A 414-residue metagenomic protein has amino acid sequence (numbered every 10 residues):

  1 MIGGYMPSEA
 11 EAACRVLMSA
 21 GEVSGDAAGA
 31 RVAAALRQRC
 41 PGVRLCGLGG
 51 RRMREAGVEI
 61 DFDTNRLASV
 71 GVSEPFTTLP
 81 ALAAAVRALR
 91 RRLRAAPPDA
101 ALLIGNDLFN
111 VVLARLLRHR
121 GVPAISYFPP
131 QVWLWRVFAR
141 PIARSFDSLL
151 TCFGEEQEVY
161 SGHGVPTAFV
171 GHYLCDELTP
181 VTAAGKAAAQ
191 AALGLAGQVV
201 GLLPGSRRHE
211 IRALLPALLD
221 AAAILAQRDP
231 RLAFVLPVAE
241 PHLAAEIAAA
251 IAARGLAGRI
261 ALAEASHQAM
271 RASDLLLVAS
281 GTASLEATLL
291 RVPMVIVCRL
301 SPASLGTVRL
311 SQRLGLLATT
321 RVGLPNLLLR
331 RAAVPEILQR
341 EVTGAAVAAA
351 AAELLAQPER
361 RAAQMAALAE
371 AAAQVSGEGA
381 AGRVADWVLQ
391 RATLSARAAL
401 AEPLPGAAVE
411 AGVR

Functional and structural regions predicted by a protein language model:
M1-R414: Nucleotide-activated sugar donor-binding and catalytic core shared by glycosyltransferases and related lipid-linked
